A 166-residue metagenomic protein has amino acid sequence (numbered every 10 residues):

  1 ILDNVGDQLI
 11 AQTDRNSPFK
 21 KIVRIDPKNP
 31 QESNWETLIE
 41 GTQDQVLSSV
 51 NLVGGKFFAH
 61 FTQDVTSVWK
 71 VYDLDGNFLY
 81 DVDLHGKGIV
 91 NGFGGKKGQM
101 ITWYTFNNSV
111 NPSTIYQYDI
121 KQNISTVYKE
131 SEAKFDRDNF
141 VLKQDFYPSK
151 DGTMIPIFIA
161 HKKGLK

Functional and structural regions predicted by a protein language model:
I1-K166: Peripheral, non-catalytic segments that deliver or gate enzyme domains
